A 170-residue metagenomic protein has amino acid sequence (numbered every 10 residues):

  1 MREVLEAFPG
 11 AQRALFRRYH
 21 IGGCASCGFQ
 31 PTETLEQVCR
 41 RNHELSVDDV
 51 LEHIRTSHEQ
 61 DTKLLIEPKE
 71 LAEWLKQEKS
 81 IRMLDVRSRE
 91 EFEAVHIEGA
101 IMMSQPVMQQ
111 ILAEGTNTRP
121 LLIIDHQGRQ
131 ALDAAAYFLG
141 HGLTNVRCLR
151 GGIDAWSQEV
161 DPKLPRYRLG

Functional and structural regions predicted by a protein language model:
M1-R82, R89-P120, H126-G170: Rhodanese-like catalytic fold shared by cysteine-dependent sulfurtransferases and DSP/PTP-type phosphatases
